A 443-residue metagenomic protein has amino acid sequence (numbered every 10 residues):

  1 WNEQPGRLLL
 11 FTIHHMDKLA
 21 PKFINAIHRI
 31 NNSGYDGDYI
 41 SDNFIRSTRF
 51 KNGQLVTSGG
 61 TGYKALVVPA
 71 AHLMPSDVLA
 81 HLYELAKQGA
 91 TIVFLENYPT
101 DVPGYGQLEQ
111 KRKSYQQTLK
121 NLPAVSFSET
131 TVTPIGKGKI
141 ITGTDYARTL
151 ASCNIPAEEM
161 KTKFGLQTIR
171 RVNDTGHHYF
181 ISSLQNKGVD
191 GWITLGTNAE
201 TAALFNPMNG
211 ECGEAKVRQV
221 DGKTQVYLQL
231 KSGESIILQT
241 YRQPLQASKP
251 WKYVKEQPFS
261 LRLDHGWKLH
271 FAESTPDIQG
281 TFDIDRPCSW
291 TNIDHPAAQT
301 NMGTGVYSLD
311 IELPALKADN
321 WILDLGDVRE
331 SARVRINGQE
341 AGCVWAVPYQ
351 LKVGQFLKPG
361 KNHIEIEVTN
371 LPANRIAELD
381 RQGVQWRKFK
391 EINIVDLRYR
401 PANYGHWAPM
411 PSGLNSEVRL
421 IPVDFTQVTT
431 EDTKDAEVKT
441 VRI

Functional and structural regions predicted by a protein language model:
W1-T304, E312-A318, V353, I421: Carbohydrate-binding surfaces of carbohydrate-active enzymes
T194, I311-N337, I364-V368: Aromatic-lined ligand-binding clefts that engage carbohydrates, nucleic acids, or primary amines
I236, W321, P359-W386: Short, well-structured beta-strand segments enriched in hydrophobic/aromatic residues within extracellular or lumenal
Q243-W267, L371-P422: Glycine/proline-rich low-complexity spacer/linker segments in large multi-domain proteins
E312, L351-K361, P372, I421-V423: Short, surface-exposed tryptophan/glycine-enriched loops that mediate extracellular molecular recognition
A341-G342: Short hydrophobic beta-strand segments in globular cytosolic domains
W345-Y349: A beta-strand/beta-hairpin structural motif
T429-I443: Short, low-complexity, charge-dense intrinsically disordered segments
